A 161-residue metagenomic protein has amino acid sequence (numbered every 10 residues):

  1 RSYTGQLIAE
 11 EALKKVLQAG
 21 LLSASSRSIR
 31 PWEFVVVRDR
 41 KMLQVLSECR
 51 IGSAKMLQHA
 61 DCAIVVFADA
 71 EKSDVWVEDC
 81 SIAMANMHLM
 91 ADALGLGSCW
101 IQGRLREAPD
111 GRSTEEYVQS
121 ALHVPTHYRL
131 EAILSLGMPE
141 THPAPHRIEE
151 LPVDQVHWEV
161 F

Functional and structural regions predicted by a protein language model:
R1-F161: Acidic, surface-exposed loops and disordered segments
